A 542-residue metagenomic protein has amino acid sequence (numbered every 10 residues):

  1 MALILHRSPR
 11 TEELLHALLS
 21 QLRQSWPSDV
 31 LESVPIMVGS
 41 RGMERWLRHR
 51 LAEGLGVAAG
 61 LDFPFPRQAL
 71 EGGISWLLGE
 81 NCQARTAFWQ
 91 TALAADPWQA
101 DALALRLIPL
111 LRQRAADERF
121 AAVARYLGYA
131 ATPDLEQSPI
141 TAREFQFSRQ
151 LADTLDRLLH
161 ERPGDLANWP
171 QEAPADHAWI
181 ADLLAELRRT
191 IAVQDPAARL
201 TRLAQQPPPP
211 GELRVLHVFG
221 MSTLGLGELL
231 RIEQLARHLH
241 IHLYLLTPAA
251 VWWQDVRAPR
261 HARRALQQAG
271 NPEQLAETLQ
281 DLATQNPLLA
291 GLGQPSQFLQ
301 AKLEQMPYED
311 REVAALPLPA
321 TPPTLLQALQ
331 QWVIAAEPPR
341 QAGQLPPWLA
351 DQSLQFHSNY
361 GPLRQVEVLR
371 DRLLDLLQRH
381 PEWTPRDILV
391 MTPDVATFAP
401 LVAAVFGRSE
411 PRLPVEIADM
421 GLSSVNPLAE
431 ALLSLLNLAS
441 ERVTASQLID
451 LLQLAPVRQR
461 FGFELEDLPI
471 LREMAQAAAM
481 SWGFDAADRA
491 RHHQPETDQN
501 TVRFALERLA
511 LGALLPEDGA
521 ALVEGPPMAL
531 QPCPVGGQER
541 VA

Functional and structural regions predicted by a protein language model:
M1-A542: Polyanion-engaging groove/track-forming segments
